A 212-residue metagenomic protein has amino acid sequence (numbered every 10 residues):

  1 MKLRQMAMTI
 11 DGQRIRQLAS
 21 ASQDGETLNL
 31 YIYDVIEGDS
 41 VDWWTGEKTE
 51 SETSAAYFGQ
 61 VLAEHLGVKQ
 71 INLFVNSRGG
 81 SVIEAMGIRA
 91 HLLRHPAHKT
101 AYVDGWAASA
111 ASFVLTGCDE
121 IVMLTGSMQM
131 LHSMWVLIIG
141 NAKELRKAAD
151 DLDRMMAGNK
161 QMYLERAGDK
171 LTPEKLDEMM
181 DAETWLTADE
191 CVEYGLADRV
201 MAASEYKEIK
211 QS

Functional and structural regions predicted by a protein language model:
M1-A110, C118-S212: N-terminal organellar transit peptides
